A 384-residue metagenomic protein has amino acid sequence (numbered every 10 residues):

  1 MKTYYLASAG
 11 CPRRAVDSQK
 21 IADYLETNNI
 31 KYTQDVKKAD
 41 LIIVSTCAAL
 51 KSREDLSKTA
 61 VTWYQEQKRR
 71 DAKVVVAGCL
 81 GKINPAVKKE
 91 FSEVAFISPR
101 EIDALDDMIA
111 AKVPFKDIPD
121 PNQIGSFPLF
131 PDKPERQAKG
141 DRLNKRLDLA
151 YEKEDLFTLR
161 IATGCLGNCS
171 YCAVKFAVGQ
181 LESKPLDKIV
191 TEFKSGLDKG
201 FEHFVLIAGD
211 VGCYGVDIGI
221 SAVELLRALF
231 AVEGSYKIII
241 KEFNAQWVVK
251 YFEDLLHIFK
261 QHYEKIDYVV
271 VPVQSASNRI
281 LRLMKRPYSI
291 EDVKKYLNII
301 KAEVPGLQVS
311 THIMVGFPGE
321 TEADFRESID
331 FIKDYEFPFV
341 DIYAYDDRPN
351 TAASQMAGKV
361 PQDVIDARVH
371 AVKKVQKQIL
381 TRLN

Functional and structural regions predicted by a protein language model:
M1-D210, E291-A302, R326, D330-D334 (+2 more regions): Proteins enriched for Cys/Gly/acidic motifs involved in redox and nucleic-acid/cofactor modification
V74-G78, I83, D198-E322, D334: Conserved SAM/AdoMet-binding glycine-rich loop
G179-E182, K241, R286, P318 (+2 more regions): Hydrophobic alpha-helical scaffolding
A353-A357: Anionic-ligand binding region
